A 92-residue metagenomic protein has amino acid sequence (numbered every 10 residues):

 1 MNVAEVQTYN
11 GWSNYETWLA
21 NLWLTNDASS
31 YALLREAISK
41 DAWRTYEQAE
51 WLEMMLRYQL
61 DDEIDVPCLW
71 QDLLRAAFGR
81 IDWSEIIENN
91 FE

Functional and structural regions predicted by a protein language model:
M1-E92: Acidic interaction surfaces
